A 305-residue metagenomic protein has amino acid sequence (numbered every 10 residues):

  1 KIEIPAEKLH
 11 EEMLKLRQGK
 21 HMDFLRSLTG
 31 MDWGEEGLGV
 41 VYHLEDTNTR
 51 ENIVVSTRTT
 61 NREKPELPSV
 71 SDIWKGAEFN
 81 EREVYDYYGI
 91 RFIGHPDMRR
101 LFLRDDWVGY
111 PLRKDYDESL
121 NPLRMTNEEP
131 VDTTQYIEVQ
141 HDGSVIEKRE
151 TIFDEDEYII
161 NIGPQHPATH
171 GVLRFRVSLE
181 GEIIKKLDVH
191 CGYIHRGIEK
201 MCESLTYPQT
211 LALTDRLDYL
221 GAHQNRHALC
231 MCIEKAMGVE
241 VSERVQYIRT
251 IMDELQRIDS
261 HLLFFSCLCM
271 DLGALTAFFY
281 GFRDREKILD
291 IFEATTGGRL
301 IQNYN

Functional and structural regions predicted by a protein language model:
K1-I183, S260: Terminal low-complexity/charged segments
D105-V108, D117-N121, M125-D132, Y136-P164 (+1 more regions): Catalytic cofactor-binding cores of redox enzymes
